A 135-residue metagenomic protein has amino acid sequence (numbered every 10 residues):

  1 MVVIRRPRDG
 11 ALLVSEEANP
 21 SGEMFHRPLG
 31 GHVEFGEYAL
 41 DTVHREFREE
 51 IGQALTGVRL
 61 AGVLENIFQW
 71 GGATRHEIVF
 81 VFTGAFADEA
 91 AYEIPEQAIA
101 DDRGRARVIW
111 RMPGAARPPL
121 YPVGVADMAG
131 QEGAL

Functional and structural regions predicted by a protein language model:
M1-P28: N-terminal strand-loop-strand
V3, V14, V81-T83, W110: Conserved hydrophobic/aromatic beta-strand scaffold that supports enzyme active sites
L13-V14, T56, H76: A sequence-level detector of short linear motifs
N19-S21, V33, E65-N66: Short, catalytically relevant binding-site loops at active-site mouths
S21-H26, A91-L135: Nudix hydrolase/Nudix homology domain
P28-A61, F82: The catalytic Nudix box helix
F35-G36, T74, Y121: Residue-level signature of the cytosolic catalytic core of signaling kinases
N66-P95, G114, M128-G130: Active-site-adjacent beta-strand/loop module that shapes the phosphate/pyrophosphate-binding cleft
